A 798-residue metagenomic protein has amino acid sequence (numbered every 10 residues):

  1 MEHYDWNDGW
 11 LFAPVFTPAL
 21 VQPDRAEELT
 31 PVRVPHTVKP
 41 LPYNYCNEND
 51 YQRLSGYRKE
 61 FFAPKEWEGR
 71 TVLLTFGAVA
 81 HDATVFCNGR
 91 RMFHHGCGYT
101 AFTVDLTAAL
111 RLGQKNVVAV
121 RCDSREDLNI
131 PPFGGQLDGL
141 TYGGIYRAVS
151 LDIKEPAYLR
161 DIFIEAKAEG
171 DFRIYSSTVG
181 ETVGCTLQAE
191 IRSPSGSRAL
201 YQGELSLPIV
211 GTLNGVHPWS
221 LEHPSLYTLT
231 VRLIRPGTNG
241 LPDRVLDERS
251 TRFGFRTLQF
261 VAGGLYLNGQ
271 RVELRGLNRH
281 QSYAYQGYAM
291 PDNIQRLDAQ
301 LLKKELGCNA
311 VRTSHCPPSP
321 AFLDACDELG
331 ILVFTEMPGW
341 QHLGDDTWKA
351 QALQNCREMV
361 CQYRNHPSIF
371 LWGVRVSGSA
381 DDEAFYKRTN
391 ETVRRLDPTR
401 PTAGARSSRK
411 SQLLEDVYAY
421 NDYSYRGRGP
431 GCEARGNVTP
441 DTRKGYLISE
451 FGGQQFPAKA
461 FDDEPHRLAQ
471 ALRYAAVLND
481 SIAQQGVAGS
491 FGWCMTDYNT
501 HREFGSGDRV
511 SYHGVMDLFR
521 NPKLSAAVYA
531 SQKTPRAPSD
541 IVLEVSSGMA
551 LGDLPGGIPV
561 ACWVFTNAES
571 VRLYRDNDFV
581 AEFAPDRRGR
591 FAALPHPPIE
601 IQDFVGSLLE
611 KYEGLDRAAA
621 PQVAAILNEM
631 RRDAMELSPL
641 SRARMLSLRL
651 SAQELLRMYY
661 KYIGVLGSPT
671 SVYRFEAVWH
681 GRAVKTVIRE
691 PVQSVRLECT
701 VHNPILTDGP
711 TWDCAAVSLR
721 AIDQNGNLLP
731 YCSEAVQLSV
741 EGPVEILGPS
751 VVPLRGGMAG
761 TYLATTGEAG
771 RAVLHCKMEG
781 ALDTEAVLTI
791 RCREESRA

Functional and structural regions predicted by a protein language model:
M1-N44, R121, A471, A475-L478 (+4 more regions): Accessory carbohydrate-binding/adhesion or oligomerization-edge regions at the termini of glycan-active proteins
H3-T17, E48, Q52-L159, P194 (+6 more regions): Accessory beta-strand-rich segments of carbohydrate-active enzymes
V38-A63, W67-T75, A80-C87, F93-G96 (+5 more regions): Active-site-adjacent substrate/metal-binding segments within catalytic domains of carbohydrate-active enzymes
C87, D171-G203, V560-E582, Y673-A677 (+2 more regions): Beta-strand-rich binding/interaction modules
R111-K115, G180-Q259: Extended acidic/polar, glycine-enriched regions that form or flank non-catalytic beta-rich accessory modules
R173, Q300-L301, A310-A527, Q532 (+3 more regions): Substrate-binding/catalytic cleft of secreted carbohydrate-active enzymes, primarily glycoside hydrolases
I174-S176, V231-L233, C562-T566, D713-P730 (+1 more regions): Beta-strand-rich structural segments
S481-I705, I722-Q724, C732-E734: Carbohydrate-binding surfaces of carbohydrate-active enzymes
